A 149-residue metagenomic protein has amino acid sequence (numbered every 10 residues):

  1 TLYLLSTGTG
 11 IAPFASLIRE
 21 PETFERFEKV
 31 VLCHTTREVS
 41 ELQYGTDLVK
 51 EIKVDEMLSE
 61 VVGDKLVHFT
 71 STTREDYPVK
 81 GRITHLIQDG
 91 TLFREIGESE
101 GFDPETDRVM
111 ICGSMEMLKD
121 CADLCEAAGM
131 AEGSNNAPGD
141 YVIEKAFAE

Functional and structural regions predicted by a protein language model:
T1-L5, M110: Conserved beta-strand elements of the Class I
L2-Y3, E28-V30: Generic beta-strand structural signal
T7-P13: Ser/Thr-glycine-rich phosphate-binding loops at phosphate-binding pockets of nucleotides, nucleotide cofactors
P13-E25: Histidine-anchored nucleotide/phosphate-binding helix
C33-E149: Reductase modules of NAD(P)H-dependent flavoproteins
